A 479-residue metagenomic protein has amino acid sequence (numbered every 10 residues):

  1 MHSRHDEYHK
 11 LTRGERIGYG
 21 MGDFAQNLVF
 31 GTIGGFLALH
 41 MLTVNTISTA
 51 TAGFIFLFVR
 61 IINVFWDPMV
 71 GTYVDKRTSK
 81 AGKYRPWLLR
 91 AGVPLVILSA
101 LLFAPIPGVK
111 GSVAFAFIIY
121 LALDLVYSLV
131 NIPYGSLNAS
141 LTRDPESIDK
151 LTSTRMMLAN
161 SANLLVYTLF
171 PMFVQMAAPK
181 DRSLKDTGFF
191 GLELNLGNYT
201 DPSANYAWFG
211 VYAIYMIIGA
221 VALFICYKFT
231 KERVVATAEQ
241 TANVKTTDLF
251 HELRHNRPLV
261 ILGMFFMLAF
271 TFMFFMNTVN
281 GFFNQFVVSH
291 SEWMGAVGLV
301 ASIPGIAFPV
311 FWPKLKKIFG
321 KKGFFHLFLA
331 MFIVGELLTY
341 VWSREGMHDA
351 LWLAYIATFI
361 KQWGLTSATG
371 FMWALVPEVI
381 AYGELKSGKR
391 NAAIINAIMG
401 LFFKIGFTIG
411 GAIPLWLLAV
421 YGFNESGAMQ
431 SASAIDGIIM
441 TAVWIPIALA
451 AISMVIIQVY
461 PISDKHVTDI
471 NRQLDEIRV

Functional and structural regions predicted by a protein language model:
H2-V479: Membrane-embedded alpha-helical bundles of multi-pass transporters/translocases, especially carrier/permease families
